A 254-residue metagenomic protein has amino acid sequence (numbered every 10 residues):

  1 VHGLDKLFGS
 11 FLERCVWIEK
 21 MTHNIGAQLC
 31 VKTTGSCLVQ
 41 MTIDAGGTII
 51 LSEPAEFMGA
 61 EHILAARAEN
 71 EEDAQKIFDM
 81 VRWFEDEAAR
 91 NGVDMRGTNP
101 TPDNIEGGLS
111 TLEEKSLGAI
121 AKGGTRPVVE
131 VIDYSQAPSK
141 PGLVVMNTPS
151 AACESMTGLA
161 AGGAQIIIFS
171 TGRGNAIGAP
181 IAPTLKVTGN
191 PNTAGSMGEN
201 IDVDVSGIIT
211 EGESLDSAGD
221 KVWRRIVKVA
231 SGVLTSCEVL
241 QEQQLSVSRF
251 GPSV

Functional and structural regions predicted by a protein language model:
V1, R14, G26-V254: Anaerobic metallocofactor- and corrinoid-dependent redox/one-carbon enzyme cores, especially those from methanogenesis
V1-I25: N-terminal low-complexity segments that are often proline-rich with Ser/Thr-Pro
